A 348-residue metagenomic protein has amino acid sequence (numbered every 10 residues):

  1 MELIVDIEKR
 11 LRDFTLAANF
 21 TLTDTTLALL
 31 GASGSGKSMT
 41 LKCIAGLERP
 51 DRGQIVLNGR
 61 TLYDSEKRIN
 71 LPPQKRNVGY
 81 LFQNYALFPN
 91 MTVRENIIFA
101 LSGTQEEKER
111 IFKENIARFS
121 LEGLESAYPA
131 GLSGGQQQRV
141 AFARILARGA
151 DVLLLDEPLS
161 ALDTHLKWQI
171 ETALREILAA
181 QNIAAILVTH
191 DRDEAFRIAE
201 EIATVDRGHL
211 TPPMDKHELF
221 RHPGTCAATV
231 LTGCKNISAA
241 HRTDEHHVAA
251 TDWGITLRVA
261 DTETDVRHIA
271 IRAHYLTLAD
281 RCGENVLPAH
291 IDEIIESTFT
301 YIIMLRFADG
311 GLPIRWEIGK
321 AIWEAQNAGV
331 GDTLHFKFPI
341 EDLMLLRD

Functional and structural regions predicted by a protein language model:
V5-A32, S38-M39, G46-R52, R60-T61 (+2 more regions): Non-catalytic connector elements of ABC transporters
A28, N70-P72, R76-A86, I186: ABC nucleotide-binding domain signature
K42-C43, E201: The short alpha-helix immediately C-terminal to the Walker A/P-loop
Q54-R76: ABC ATPase NBD Q-loop/coupling interface
N77-G79, T92-A227: ABC ATPase nucleotide-binding domains
F220-D244, A270: C-terminal boundary and immediately downstream tail of ABC-type ATPase nucleotide-binding domains
